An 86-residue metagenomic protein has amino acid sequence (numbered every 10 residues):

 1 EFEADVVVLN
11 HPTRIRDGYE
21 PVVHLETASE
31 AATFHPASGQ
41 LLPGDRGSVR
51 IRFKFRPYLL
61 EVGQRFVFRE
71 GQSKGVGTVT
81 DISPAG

Functional and structural regions predicted by a protein language model:
E1-G86: C-terminal effector/interaction modules appended to NTPase cores
